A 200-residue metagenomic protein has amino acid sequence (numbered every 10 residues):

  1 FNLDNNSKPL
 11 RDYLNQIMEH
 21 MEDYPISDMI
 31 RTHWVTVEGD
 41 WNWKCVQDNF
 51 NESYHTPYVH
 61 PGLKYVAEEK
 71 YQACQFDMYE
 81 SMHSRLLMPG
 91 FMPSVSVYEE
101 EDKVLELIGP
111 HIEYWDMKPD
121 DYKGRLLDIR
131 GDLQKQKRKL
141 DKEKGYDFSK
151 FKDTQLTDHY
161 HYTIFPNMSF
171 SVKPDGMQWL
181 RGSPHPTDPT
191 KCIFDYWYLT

Functional and structural regions predicted by a protein language model:
F1-T200: C-terminal catalytic domain of Rieske-type non-heme iron oxygenases
